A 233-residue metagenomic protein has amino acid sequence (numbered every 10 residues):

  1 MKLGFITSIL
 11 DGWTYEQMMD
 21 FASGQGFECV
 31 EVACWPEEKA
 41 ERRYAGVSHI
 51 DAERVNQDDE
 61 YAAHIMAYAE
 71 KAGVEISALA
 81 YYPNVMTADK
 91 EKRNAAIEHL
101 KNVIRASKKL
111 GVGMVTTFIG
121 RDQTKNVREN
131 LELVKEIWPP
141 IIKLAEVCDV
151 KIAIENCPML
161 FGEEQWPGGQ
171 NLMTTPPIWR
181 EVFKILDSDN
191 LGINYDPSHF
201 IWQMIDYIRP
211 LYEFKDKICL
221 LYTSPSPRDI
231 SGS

Functional and structural regions predicted by a protein language model:
M1-G4: Extreme N-terminal starter segment of soluble prokaryotic enzymes
Q17, A62-E75, N84-Y195, H199-I205 (+1 more regions): Active-site acidic/histidine proton-transfer and metal-coordination neighborhood in alpha/beta enzyme cores
M18-E37: Catalytic domains of carbohydrate-active enzymes, especially glycoside hydrolases
G26-E28, D187-N190, K215-C219: Glycine-enriched alpha-helix->loop->beta-strand junction motifs that scaffold or abut catalytic
V30, S77-L79, V115, I152 (+1 more regions): Hydrophobic residues within beta-strands of alpha/beta enzymes
A33-H64: Glycine-rich, proline-tolerant flexible connector loops at the mouths of alpha/beta enzymes
P210-S224: Aromatic-lined glycan-binding groove of carbohydrate-active enzymes
Y222-S233: Single conserved hydrophobic/aromatic residue that forms the stacking wall/gate of nucleotide- or nucleobase-binding
